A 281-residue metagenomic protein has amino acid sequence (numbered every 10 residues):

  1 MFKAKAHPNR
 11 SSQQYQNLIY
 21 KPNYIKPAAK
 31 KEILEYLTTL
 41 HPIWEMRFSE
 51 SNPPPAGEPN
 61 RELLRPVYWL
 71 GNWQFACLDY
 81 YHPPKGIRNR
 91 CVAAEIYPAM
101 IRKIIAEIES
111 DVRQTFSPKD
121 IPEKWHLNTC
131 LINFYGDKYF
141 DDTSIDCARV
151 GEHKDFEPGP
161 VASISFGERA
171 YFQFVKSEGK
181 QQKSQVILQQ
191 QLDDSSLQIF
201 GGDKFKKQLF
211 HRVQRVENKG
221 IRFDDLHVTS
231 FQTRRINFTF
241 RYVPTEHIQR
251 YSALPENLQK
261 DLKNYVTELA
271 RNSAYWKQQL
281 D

Functional and structural regions predicted by a protein language model:
M1-D281: Non-heme Fe(II) oxygenase metal-center motifs and adjacent flexible, charged/small-residue loops
